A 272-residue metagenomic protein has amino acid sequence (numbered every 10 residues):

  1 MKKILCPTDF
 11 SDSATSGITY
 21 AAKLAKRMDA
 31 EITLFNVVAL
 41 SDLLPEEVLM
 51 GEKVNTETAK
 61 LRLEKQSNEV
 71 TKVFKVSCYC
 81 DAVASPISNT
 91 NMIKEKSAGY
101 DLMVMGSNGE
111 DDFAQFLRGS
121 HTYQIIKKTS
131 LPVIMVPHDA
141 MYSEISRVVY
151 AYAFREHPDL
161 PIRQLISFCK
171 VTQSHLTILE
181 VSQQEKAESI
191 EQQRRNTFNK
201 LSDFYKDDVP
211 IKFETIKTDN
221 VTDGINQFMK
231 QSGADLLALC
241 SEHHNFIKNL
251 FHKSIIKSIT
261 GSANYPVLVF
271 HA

Functional and structural regions predicted by a protein language model:
M1-M50, R147-E214, Q231-L236, S262: Small/aliphatic-rich secondary-structure junction motif
G51-L61: A short acidic, glycine-rich active-site loop that binds or catalyzes chemistry on phosphate/adenosine moieties
E69-M103, K206-L237, E242-S254, G261 (+1 more regions): Structural beta-alpha unit
V104-S107, P132-H138, V267-H271: Short beta-strand elements of ligand-binding domains
S107-N108, E180, C240-E242, H271-A272: Short secondary-structure boundary segments
D112-L117, I247-F251: Glycine/threonine-rich flexible loop motifs
R118-H121, Q192-T197, F251-I256: Charged helix-capping and loop-helix junction motifs
